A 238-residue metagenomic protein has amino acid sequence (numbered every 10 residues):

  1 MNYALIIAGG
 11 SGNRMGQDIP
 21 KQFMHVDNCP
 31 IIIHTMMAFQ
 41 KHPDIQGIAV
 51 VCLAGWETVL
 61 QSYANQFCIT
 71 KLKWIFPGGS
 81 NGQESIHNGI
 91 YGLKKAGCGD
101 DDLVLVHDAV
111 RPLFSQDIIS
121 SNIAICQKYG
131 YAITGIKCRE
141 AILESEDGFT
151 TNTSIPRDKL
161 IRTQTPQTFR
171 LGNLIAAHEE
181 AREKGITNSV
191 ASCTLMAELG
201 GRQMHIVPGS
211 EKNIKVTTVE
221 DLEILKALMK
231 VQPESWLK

Functional and structural regions predicted by a protein language model:
N2-V59: N-terminal glycine-rich phosphate-binding loop and ensuing alpha1 helix
I6, I32, G89, D108 (+3 more regions): Residue-level signal for inorganic ion chemistry
H25, L113, S154, T168 (+1 more regions): Short aromatic/basic micro-patch
M36-Q40, A64, L93: Hydrophobic C-terminal alpha-helix "anchor/cap" residues
H42-D44, N65-K71, G97-C98: Short helix-capping segments at alpha-helix termini
Q46-I48, G130-Y131, Q203: Residues at the starts of beta-strands that form the adenosine-phosphate
W74, N81-E146, T150, Q164: Conserved beta-loop-beta/alpha segment of the NTase-like Rossmann-fold superfamily that binds/positions NTPs
I161-K238: Conserved alpha/beta core of the MobA/IspD/sugar-nucleotide pyrophosphorylase nucleotidyltransferase superfamily
